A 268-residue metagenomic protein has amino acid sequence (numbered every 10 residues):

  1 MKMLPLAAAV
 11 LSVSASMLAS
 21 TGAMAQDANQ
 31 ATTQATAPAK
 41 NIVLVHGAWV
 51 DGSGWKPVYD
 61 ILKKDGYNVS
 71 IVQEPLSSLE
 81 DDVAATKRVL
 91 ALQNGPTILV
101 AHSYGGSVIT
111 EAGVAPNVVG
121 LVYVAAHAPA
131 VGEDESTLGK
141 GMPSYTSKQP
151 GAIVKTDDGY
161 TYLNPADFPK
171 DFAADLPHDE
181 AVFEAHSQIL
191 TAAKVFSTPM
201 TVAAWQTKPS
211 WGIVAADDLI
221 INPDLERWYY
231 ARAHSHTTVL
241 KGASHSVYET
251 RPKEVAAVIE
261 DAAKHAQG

Functional and structural regions predicted by a protein language model:
A37-L79: Conserved HGGG/HGGXW glycine-rich cap/lid loop of the alpha/beta-hydrolase fold
G47-V50, S103-Y104, H127: Active-site glycine-rich loops that stabilize anionic/oxyanionic intermediates across multiple enzyme folds
V100-G105, I109: Gly/Ala-rich beta-loop-alpha elbow adjacent to hydrolase catalytic centers
N117-V118, V122-D157, T161-P165, A192-V195: Flexible "cap/lid" loop of the alpha/beta hydrolase fold
H186-Q206: Active-site nucleophile elbow and catalytic-triad environment of alpha/beta-hydrolase enzymes
G212-V214: Short beta-strand/loop motif that positions the catalytic acidic residue of the alpha/beta-hydrolase fold
A216-E249: Conserved loop-alpha-helix segment in the C-terminal half of the alpha/beta-hydrolase fold that carries the catalytic
T238-G268: Catalytic active-site module of serine/aspartate enzymes centered on a nucleophile-bearing elbow/loop
